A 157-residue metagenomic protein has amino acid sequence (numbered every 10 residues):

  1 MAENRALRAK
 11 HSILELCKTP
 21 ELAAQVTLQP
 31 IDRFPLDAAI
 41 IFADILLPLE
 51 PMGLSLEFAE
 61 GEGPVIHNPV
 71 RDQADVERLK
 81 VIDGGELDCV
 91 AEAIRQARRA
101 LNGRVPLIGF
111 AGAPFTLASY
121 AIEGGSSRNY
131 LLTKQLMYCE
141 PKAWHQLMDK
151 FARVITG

Functional and structural regions predicted by a protein language model:
M1-E60: N-terminal basic, low-complexity leaders that serve as flexible interaction/assembly modules and, when applicable, as
E57-G157: Active-site-proximal, glycine-rich beta->alpha crossover segments in alpha/beta enzymes that shape flexible
